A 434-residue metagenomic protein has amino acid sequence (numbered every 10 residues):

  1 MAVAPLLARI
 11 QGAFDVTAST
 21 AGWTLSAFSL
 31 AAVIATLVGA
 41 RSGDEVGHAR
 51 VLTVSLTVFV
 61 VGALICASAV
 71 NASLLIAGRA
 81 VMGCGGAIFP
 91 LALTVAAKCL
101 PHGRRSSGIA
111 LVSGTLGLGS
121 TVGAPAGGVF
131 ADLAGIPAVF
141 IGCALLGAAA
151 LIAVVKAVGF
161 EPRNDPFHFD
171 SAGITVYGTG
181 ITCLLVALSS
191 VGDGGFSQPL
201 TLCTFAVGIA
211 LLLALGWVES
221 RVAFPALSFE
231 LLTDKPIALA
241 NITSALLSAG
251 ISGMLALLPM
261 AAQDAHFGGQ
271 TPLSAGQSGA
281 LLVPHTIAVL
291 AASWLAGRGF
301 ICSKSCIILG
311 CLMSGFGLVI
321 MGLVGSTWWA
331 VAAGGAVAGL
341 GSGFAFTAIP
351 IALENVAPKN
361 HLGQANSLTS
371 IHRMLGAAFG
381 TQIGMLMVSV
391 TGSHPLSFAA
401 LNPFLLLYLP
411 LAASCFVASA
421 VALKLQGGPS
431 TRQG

Functional and structural regions predicted by a protein language model:
V3-L7, V16-A27, G62, I141 (+3 more regions): 12-transmembrane solute porter fold
R9, L37-R41, E45, V129 (+2 more regions): Membrane-interface helix termini in secondary transporters
A13-D15, G47, S68-L74, A134-G135 (+1 more regions): Helix-breaking motifs and short loop linkers at transmembrane-helix boundaries and internal kinks in secondary membrane
V33-A72: Conserved MFS/SLC helix-loop-helix module at the cytosolic interface between two early adjacent transmembrane helices
V58, G62-I65, S73-V81, W329-V337: Paired small-residue
A80-G114: Cytoplasmic helix-loop-helix junction between adjacent transmembrane helices in 12-TM secondary transporters
G114, L118-A134, V186, L375-T391: A gly/Pro-rich, aromatic-decorated transmembrane alpha-helix motif that marks the paired, flexible gating helices
D132-I242, G279-L281, L411, G428: Hydrophobic transmembrane-helix bundles of small-molecule transporters
